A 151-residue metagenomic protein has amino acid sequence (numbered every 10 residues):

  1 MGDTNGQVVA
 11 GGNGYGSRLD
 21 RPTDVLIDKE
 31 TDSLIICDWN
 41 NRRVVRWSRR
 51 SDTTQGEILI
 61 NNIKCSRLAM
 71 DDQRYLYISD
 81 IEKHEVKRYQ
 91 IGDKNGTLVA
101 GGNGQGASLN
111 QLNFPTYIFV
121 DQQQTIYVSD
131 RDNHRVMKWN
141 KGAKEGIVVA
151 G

Functional and structural regions predicted by a protein language model:
M1, W39, I81, I91 (+3 more regions): Short loop/turn segments immediately following the C-termini of beta-strands
M1-G2, I27, V44-S48, Y89 (+1 more regions): Hydrophobic/aromatic beta-strand positions that recur at structurally equivalent sites within the blades
G2-T23, R50-K64, G92-T116, G142-G151: Gly/Pro-rich loop segments of beta-rich domains
P22, C65-R67, Q73, K83 (+3 more regions): Conserved positions at the start
I27-T31, M70-Q73, V120-Q123: Residue-level detector of Asp-centered blade-edge/turn motifs that repeat once per structural unit in beta-propeller
S33-I35, Y75-I78, T125-Y127: Conserved beta-propeller blade signature
R42-V45, H84-V86, H134-V136: Structural signal for beta-propeller blades
